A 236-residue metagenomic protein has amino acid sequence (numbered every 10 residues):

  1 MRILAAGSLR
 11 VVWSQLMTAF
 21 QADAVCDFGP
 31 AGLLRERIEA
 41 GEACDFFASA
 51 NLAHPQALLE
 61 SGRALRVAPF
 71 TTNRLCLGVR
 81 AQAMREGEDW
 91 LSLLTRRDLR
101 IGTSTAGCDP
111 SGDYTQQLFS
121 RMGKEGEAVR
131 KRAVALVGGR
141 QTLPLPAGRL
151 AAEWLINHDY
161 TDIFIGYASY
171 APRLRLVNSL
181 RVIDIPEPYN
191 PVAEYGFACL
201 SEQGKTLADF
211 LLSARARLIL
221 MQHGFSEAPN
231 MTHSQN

Functional and structural regions predicted by a protein language model:
M1-A19, D27, G32-E42, S49-L52 (+3 more regions): Exported/periplasmic ABC-transporter solute-binding proteins
A22: N-terminal glycine/serine-rich phosphate-binding loop of ATP-dependent small-molecule kinases, especially carbohydrate
